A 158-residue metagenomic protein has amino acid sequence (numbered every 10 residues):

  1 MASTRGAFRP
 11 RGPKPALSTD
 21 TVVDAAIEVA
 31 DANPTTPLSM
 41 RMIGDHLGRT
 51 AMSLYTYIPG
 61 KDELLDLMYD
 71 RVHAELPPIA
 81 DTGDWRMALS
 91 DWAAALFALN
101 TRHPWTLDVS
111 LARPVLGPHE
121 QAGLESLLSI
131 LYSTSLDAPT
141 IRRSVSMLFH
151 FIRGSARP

Functional and structural regions predicted by a protein language model:
M1-L17: N-terminal intrinsically disordered/low-complexity leader segments
D20-E28, A32, E63-I79, D91-A95 (+1 more regions): Alpha-helical structural segments
T21, A25, V29-E63, L67: Helix-turn-helix
D24, D66, D70, A98 (+2 more regions): Generic alpha-helical structural context detector
M42-H46, H119-L124: Short acidic alpha-helix initiation/capping motifs at coil-to-helix transition points, especially at protein N-termini
P77-A122, A138-I141, V145-L148: Hydrophobic alpha-helical connector segments
G123-P158: Hydrophobic alpha-helical bundle segments that form small-molecule/ligand-binding pockets
